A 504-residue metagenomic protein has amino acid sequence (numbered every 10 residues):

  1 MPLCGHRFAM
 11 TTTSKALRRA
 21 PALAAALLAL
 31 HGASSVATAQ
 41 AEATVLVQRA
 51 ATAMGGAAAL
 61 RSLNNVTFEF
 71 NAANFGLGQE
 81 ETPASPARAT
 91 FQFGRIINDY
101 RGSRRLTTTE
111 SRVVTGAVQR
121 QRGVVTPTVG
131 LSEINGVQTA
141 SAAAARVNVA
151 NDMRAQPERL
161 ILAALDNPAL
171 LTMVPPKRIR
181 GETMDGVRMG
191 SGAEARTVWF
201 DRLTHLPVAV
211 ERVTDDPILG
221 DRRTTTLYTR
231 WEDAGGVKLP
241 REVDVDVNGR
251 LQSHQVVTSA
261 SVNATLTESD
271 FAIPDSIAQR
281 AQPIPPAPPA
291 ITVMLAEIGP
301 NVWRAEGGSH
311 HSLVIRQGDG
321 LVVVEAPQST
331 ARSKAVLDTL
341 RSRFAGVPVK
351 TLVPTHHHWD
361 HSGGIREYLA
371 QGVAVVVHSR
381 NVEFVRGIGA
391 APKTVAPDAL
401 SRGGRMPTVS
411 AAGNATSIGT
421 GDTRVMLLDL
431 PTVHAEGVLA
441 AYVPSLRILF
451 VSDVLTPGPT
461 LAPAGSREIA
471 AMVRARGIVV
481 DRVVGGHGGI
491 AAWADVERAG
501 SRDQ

Functional and structural regions predicted by a protein language model:
C4-A24: Bacterial N-terminal signal peptides that target proteins for export
Q40-T52, A117-Q119, V124-R196, R202-T204 (+4 more regions): Flexible, processing/modification-adjacent segments and terminal tails in exported/periplasmic/extracellular proteins
V45-T52, G56-Q138, T172-P175, T330: N-terminal mature ectodomain segment of secretory-pathway/periplasmic proteins
V114, R180-I273, Y442-P444, V451-S452 (+1 more regions): Gly/Pro-enriched, hydrophobic low-complexity segments that function as extracytoplasmic propeptides/linkers
H254-G318, T416: Zn-dependent metallo-beta-lactamase
A296-S342, V438-T456: Conserved beta-strand hairpin/beta-sheet module of binuclear metal-dependent hydrolase folds, prominently
A331-V376, R476-D481: Active-site metal-binding motif and surrounding structural segment of the metallo-beta-lactamase
A470-Q504: Divalent-metal (often Zn2+) His-rich catalytic cores of metallo-beta-lactamase-fold enzymes
